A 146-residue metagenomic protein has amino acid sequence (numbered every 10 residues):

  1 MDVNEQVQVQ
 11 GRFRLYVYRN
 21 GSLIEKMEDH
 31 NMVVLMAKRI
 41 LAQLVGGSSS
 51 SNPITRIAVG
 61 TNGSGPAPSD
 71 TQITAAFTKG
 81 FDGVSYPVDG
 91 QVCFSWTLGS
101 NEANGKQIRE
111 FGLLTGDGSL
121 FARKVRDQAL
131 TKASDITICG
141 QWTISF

Functional and structural regions predicted by a protein language model:
M1-I108, G116-F146: Small cysteine-rich, disulfide-bonded extracellular modules of the LU/uPAR three-finger superfamily and closely related
